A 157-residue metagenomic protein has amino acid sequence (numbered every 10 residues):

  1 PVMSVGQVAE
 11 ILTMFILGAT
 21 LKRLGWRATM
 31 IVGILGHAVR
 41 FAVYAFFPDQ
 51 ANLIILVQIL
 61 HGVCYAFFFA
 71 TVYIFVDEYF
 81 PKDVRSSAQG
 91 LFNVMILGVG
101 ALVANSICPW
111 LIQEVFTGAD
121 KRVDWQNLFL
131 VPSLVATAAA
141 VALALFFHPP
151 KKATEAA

Functional and structural regions predicted by a protein language model:
P1-I11, N52-L53, D124-L130: Loop-to-transmembrane helix entry
L12-W26, I112-Q113: Helix-to-loop junctions at the C-terminal end of transmembrane segments in multipass secondary transporters
A28-V43: Structural signature of the two symmetry-related core transmembrane helices
A45-V57: Helix-loop junctions at membrane interfaces in 12-TM secondary transporters
F67-P81: Intracellular juxtamembrane helix-capping segments at the cytosolic ends of symmetry-related transmembrane helices
F80-N93: Loop-to-transmembrane helix entry/capping segments in MFS-fold secondary transporters and related SLC/MFSD carriers
W110-A136: A membrane-interface helix-boundary motif in multi-pass transporters
L130-A157: Multi-pass alpha-helical transporter architecture, strongest for 12-TM Major Facilitator/SLC carriers used
